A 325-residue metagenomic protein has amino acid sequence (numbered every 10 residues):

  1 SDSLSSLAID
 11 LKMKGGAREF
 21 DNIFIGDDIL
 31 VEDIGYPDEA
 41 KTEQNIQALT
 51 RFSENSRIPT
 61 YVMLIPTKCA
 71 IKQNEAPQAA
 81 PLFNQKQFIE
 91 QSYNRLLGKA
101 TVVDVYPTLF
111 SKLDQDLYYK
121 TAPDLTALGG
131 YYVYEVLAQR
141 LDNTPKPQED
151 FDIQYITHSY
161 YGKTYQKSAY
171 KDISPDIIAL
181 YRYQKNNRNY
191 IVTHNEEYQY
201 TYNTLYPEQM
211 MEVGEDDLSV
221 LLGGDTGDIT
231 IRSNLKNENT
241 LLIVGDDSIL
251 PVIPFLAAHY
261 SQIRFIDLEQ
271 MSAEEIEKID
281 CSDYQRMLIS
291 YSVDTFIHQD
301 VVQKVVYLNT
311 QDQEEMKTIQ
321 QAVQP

Functional and structural regions predicted by a protein language model:
S1-P325: Extracellular glycan-modifying ectodomains
